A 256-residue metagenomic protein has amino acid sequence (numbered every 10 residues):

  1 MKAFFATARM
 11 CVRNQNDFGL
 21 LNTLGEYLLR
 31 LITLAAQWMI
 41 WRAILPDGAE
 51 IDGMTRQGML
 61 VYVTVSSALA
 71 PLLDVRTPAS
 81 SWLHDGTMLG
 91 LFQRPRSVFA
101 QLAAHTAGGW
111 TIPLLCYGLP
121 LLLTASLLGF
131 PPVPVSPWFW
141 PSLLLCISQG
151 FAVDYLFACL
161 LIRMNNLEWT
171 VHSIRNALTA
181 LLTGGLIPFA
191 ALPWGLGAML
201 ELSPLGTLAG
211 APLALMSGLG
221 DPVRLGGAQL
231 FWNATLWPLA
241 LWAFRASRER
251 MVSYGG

Functional and structural regions predicted by a protein language model:
M1-G256: Hydrophobic transmembrane alpha-helices and immediately adjacent juxtamembrane helices of multi-pass inner-membrane
